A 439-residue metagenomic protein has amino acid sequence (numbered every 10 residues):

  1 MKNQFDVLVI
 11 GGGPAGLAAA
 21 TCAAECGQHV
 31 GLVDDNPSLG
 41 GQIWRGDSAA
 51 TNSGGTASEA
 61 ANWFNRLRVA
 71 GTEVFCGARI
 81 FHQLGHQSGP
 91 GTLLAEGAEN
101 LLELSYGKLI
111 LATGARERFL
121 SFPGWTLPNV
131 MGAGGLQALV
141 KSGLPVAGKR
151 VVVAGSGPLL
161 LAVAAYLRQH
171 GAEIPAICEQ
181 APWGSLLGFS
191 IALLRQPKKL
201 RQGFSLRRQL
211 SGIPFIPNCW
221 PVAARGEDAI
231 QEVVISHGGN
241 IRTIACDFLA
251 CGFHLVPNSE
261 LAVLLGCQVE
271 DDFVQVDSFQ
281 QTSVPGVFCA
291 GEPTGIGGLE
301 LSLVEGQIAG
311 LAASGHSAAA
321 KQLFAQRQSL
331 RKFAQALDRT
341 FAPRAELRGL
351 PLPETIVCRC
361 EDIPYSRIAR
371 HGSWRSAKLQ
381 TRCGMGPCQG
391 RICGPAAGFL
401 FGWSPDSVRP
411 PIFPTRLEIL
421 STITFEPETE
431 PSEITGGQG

Functional and structural regions predicted by a protein language model:
N3-F5, E99-K108, G239-F248, S283: Core beta-strand elements of the Rossmann-like FAD/NAD(P) dinucleotide-binding domain in flavoenzyme oxidoreductases
F5-N62, R66, V153-A154, P158-K198 (+1 more regions): Beta1-alpha1 glycine-rich phosphate/pyrophosphate-binding loop at the start of Rossmann-like nucleotide-binding domains
I10, V33, L104-G114, A245-H254: Short hydrophobic core segments
L67-L94, H170-E260, E270: A Rossmann-like FAD-binding core segment of flavoenzymes
A115-V152, S156-V163, D271-S278: Glycine-rich dinucleotide-binding loop and its adjacent helix/turn
M131-V140, F248-G297: FAD-site-proximal beta/loop scaffold in flavoenzymes
Q281-T282, L311-L350: Active-site-proximal substrate-binding core of FAD-dependent oxidoreductases
A290-A325: A conserved FAD-binding loop/helix module that cradles the flavin
